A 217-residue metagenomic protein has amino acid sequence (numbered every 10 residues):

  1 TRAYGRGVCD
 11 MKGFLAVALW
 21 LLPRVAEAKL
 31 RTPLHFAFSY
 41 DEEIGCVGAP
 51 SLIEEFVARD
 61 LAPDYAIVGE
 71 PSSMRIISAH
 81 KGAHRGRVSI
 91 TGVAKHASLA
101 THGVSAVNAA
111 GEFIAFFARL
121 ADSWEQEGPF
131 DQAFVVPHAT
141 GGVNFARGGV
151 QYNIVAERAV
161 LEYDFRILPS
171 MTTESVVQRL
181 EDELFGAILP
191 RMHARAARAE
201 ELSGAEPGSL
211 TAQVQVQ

Functional and structural regions predicted by a protein language model:
T1-G7, E27-L30: Acidic/His- and Gly-rich active-site-bordering loop/insert found across diverse amide/peptide-bond hydrolases
T1-Y4, S73, G142, Q151: Glycine-rich, flexible loop/turn motifs
R2, A83-R85, R158: A generic structural signal for beta-strand entry/edge sites
A3, C9, D41-I44, Y65 (+6 more regions): Short glycine- and Lys/Arg-enriched binding-loop motifs that mark or flank ligand-binding interfaces
A3-L15, E43, V104-N108: Short, conserved micro-motifs enriched in small and acidic residues
M11-R85: Acidic/histidine-rich catalytic neighborhood of metal-dependent amide-processing enzymes
R87-Q217: Metal-dependent amide/peptide-bond hydrolase catalytic core, centered on the "pita-bread" metallohydrolase fold
